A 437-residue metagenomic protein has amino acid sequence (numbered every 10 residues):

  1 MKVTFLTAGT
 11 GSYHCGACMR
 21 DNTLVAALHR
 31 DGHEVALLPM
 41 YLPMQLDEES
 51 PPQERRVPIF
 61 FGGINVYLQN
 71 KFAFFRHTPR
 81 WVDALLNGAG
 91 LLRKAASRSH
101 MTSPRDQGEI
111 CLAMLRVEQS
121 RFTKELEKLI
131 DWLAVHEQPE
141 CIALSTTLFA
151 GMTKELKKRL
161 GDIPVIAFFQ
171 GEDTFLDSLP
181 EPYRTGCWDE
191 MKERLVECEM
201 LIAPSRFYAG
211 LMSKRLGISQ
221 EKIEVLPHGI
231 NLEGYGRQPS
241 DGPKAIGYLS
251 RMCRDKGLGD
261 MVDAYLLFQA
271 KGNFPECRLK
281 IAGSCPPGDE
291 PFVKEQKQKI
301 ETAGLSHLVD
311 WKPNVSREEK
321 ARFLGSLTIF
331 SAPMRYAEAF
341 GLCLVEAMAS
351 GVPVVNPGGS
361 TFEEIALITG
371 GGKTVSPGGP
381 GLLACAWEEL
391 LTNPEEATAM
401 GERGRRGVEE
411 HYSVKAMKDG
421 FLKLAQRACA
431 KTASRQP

Functional and structural regions predicted by a protein language model:
L37-D131: A conserved catalytic-core segment of Leloir-type glycosyltransferases
F207, G229: Carbohydrate-associated surface elements
P239-K256, V262-L266, K280: Conserved donor-binding/catalytic core segment of Leloir-type glycosyltransferases
R278-E295: Glycosyltransferase donor-sugar binding loop
V293-V315: Nucleotide-activated donor-binding/catalytic signature segment of Leloir-type glycosyltransferases, i.e., the conserved
G325-A339, V352: Acidic donor-binding loop of glycosyltransferase active sites
I368-G381, E389-P394: Conserved acidic donor-binding segment of nucleotide-sugar-dependent glycosyltransferases
L382-C385, E389, E396-E410, M417-K423: A short, well-ordered alpha-helix in the C-terminal region of glycosyltransferases
